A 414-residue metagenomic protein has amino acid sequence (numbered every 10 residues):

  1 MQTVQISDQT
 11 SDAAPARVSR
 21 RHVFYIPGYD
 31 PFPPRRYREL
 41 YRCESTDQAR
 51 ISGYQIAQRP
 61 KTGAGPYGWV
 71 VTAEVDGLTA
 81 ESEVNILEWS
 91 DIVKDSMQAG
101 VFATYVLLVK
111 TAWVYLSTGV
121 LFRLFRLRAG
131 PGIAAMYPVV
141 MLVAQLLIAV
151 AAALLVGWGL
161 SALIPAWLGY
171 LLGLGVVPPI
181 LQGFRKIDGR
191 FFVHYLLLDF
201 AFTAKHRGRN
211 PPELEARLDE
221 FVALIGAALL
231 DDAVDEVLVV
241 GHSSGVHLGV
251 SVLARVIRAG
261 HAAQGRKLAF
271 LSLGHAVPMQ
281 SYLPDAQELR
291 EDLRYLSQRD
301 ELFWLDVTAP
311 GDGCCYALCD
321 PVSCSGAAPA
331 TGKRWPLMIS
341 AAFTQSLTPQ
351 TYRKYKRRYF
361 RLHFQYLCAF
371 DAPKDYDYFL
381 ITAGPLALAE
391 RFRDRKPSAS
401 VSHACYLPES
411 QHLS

Functional and structural regions predicted by a protein language model:
M1-A103, V120-L121, P131-L238, H247 (+1 more regions): Lipid deacylating catalytic domains
Y105-F125: Short acidic, low-complexity segments enriched in Ser/Thr/Gly/Pro
G241-S243: Catalytic nucleophile serine of serine hydrolases, specifically the conserved "nucleophile elbow" pentapeptide
